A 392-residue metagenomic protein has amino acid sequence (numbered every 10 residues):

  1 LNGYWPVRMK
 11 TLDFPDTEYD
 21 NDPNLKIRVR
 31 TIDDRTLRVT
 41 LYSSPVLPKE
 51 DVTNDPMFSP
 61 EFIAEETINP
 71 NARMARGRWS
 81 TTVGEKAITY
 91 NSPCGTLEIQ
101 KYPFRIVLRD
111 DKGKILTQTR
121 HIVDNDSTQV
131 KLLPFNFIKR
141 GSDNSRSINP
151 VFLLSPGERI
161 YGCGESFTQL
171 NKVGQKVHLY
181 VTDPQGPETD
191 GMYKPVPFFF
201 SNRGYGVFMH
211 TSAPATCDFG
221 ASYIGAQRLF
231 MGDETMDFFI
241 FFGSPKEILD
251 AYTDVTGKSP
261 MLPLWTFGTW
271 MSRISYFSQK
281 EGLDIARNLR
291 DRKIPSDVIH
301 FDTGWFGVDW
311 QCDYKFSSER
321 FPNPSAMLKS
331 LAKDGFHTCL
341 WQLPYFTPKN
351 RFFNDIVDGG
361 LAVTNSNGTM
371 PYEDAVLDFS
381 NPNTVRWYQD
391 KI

Functional and structural regions predicted by a protein language model:
L1-T266, S272-I274, S278-R287, V298-F301 (+5 more regions): N-terminal accessory segment at the very beginning of proteins
P260-I392: Aromatic-lined carbohydrate-binding/catalytic grooves of carbohydrate-active enzymes
